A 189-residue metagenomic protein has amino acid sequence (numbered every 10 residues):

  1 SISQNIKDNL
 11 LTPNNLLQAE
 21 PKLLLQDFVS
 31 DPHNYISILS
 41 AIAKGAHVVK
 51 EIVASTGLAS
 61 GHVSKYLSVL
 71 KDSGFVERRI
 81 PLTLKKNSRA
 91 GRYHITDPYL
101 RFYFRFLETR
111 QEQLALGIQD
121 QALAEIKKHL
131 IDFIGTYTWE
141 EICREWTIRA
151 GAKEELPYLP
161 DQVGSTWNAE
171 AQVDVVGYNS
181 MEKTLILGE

Functional and structural regions predicted by a protein language model:
S1-F104: Interdomain hinge/linker elements that couple catalytic modules in large macromolecular machines
G91-E189: A cross-kingdom feature that marks ATP-driven nucleic-acid transaction machinery
